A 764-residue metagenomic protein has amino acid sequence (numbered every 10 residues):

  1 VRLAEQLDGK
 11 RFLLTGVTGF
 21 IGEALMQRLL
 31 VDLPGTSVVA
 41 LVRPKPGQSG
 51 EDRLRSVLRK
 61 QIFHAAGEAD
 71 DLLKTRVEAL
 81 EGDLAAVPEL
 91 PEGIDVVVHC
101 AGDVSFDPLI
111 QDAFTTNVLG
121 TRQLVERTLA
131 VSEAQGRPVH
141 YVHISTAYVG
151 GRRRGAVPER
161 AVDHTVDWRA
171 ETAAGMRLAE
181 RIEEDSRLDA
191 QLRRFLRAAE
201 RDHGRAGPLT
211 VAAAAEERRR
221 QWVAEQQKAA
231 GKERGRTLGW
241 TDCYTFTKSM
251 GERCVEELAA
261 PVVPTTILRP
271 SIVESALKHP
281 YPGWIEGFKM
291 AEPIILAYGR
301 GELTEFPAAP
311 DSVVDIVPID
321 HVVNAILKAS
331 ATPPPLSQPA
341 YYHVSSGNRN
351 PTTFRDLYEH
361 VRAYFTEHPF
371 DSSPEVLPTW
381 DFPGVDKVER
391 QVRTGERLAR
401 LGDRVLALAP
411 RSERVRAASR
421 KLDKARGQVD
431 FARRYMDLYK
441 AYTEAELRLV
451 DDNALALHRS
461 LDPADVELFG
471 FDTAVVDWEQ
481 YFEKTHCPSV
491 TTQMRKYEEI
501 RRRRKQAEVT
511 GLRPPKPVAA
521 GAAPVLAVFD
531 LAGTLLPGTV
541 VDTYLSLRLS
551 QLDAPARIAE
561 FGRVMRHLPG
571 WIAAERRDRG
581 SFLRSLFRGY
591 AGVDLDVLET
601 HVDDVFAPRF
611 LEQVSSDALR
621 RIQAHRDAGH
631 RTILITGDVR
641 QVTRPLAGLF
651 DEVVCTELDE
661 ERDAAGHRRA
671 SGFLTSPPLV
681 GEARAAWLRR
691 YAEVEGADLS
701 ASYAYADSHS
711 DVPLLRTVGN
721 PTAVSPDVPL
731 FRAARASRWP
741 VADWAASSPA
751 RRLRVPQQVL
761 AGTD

Functional and structural regions predicted by a protein language model:
V1-D103, I110-T115, L119-Q123, R127-H140 (+1 more regions): N-terminal Rossmann/SDR dinucleotide-binding element
Q191-A229, E233-C243, T247-G283, P335-Y341: Conserved beta-loop-beta element that borders a ligand/cofactor-binding pocket
F246-M250, G287-A291, A309-S330: Substrate-positioning beta->alpha
T332-L438, E446, V450-G470, M494 (+1 more regions): Mid/C-terminal beta-alpha module of Rossmann-like enzyme folds, strongest in SDR-family dehydrogenases/epimerases
H486-C487, T491, R495-L531, S550-Q551 (+1 more regions): Non-catalytic pre-domain segments flanking phosphatase-related domains
R513-P524, T600, A607-D764: C-terminal cap/substrate-recognition subdomain and adjoining C-terminal extension of metal-dependent phosphatase-like
P517-A574: Active-site neighborhood of HAD-like aspartate-dependent phosphohydrolases
S581-D617: Metal-dependent phosphoesterase signature
